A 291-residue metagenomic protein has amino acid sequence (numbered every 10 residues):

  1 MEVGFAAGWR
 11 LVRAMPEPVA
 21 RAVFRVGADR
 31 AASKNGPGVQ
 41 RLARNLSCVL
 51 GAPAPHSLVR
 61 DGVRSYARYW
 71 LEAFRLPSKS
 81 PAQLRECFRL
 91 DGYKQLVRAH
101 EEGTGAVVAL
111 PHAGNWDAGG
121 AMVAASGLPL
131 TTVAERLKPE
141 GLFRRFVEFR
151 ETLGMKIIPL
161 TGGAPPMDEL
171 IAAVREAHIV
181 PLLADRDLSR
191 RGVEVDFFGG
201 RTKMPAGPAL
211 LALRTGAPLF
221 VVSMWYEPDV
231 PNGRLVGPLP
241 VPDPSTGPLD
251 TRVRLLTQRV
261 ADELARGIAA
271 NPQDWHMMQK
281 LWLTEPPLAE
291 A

Functional and structural regions predicted by a protein language model:
M1-V107, G114, V236, P242 (+2 more regions): Membrane-proximal helical "anchor" segments flanking the first transmembrane region of inner-membrane enzymes
A7, R41, K94, A118 (+4 more regions): Short Gly/charged-rich anion-binding patches and loops
A31, V49-R60, H100, A125-P129 (+2 more regions): Non-catalytic C-terminal accessory region of glycerolipid acyltransferases and related lyso-lipid remodeling enzymes
V39-R41, P139-E140, R201-P205: Active-site metal-coordination segments of metallo-dependent hydrolases
V59-A177: Conserved nucleotide-cofactor-binding alpha/beta core module
